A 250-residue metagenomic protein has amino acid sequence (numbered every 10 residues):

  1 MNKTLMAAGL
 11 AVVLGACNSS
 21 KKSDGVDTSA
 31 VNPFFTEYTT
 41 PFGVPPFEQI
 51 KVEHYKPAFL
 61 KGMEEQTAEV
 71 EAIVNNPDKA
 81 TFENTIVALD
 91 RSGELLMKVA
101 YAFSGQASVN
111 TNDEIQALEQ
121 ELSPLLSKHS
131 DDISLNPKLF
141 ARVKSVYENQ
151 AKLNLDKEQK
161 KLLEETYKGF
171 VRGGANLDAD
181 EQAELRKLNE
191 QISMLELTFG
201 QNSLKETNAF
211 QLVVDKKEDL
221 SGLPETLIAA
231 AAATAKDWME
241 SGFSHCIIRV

Functional and structural regions predicted by a protein language model:
M1-M6: Bacterial N-terminal signal peptides that target proteins for export
A7-G15: Bacterial N-terminal signal peptides
C17-V250: Zn2+-dependent metallopeptidase catalytic domains
